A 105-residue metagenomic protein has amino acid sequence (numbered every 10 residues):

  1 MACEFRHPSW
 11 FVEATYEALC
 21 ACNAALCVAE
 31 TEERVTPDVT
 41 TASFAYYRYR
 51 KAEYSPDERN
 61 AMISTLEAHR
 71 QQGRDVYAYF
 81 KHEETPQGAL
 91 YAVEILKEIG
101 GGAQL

Functional and structural regions predicted by a protein language model:
M1-L105: Residues lining hydrophobic/aromatic ligand-binding pockets adjacent to catalytic sites
